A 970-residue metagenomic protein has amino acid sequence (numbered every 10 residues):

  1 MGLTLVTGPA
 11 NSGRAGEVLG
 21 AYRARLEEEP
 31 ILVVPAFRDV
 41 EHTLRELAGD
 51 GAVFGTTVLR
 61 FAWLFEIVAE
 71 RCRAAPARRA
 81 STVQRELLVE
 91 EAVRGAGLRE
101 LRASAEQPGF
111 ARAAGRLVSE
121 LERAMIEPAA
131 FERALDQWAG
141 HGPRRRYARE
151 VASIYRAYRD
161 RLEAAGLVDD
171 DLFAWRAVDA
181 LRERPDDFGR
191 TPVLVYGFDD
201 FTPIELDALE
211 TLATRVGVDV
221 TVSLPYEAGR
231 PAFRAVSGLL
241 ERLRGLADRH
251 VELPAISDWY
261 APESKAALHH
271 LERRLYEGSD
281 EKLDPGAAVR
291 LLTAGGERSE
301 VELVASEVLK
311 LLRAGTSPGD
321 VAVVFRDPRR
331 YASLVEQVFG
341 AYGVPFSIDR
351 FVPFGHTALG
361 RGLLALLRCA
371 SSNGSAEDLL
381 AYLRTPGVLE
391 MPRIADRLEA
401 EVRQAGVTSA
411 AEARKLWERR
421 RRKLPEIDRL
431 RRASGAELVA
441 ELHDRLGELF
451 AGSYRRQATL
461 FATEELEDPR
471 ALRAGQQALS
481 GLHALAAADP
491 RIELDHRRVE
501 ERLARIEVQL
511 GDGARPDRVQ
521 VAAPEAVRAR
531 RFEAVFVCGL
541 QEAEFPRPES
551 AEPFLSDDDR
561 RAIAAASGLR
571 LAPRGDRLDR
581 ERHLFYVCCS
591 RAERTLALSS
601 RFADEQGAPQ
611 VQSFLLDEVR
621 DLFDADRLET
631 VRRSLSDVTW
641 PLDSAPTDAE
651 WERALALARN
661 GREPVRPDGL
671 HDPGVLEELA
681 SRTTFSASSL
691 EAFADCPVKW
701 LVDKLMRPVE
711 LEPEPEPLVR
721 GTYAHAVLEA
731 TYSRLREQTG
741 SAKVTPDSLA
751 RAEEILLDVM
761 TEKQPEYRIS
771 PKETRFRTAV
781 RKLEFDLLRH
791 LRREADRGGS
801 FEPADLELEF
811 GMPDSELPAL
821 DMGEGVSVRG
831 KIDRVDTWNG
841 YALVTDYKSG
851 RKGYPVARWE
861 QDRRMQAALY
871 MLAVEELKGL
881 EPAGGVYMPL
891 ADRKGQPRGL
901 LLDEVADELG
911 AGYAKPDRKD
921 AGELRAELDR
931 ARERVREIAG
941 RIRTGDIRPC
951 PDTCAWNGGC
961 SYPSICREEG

Functional and structural regions predicted by a protein language model:
G2-L5, G95-G197, I204, A208 (+6 more regions): Accessory N-terminal region flanking or inserted into the helicase ATPase core in nucleic-acid motor proteins
A15, Y382, V388-L398, L430 (+3 more regions): Conserved helicase C-terminal RecA-like lobe
E27-G142, R146, V702, V719-Y723: Conserved P-loop NTPase-based nucleic-acid remodeling module centered on helicase motor cores
A36, T57-L64, P192-F201, E205 (+10 more regions): Conserved helicase core region in the C-terminal RecA-like lobe
H250, F602, A625, E629-R633 (+2 more regions): Metal-dependent nuclease catalytic regions and adjoining charged, substrate-binding loops involved in nucleic-acid end
K415, D617-R734, R932-R943, P949-R967: C-terminal, charged and often intrinsically disordered regions of DNA end-processing helicases and nucleases
Q476, A726-L817, A921, R925 (+2 more regions): A non-catalytic, helix-rich entry segment at domain boundaries
D805-L877: Non-catalytic protein-protein interaction segments used by genome-maintenance enzymes to assemble and couple activities
